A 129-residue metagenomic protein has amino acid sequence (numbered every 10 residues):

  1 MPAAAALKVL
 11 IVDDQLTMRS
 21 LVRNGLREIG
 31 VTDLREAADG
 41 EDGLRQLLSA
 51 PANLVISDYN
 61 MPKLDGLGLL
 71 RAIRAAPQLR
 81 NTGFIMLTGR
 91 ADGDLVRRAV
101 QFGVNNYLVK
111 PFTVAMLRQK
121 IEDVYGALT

Functional and structural regions predicted by a protein language model:
L16-R35, F102: Two-component/phosphorelay signaling modules centered on CheY-like receiver
R23, G68, A91-N106: Alpha4 helix (beta4-alpha4-beta5 surface) of REC/receiver domains from two-component response regulators
E36-R45, G66: Helix N-cap/capping motif at the beta->alpha junctions
R45, L67-R80: Short amphipathic alpha-helix used as the core "switch/output" element in two-component signaling
A50-I56: Active-site beta3 strand of CheY-like receiver
D58, T88: Active-site residues of response regulator receiver
M61: Receiver (REC) domain active-site loop signature in two-component systems and cognate sites in sensor histidine kinases
D94, F112-I121: C-terminal output helix
